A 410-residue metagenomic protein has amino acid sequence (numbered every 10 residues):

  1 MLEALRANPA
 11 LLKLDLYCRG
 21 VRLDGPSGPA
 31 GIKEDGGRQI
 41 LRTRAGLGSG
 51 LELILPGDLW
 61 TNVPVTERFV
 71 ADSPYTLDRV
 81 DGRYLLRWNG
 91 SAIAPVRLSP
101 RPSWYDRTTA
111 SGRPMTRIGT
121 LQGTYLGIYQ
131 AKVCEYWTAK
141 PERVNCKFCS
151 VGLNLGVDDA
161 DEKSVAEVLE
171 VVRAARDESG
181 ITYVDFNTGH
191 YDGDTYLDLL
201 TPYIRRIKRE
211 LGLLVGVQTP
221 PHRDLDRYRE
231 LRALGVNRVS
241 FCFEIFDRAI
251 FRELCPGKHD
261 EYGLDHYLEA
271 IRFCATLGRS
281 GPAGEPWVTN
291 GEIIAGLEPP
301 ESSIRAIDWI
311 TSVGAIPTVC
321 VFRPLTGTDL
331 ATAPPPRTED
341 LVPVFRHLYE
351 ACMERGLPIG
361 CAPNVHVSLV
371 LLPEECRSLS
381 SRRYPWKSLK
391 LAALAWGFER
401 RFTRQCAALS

Functional and structural regions predicted by a protein language model:
M1-W88, G281-G284, I304-S410: Auxiliary Fe-S-binding modules of radical SAM enzymes
D58-K147, G152-D161: N-terminal [4Fe-4S]-dependent radical SAM core
Q130-C134, H190-D192, T219-R223, I245-D247 (+3 more regions): Active-site-proximal loop/turn and secondary-structure-junction residues that shape catalytic pockets, frequently
T138, A174-E178, A275-G284: Alpha-helix termini
A139-K140, E253-K258, A331-P335: Short, flexible/disordered intra-domain loops and linkers
S150-E170, A175-Y203, K208-F273, V288-I293 (+1 more regions): Core AdoMet radical
R206, E210, E230-L234, F273 (+6 more regions): Alpha-helical structural signal in soluble globular domains
R223-L234, A295-S312, L371: Catalytic cores of alpha/beta
